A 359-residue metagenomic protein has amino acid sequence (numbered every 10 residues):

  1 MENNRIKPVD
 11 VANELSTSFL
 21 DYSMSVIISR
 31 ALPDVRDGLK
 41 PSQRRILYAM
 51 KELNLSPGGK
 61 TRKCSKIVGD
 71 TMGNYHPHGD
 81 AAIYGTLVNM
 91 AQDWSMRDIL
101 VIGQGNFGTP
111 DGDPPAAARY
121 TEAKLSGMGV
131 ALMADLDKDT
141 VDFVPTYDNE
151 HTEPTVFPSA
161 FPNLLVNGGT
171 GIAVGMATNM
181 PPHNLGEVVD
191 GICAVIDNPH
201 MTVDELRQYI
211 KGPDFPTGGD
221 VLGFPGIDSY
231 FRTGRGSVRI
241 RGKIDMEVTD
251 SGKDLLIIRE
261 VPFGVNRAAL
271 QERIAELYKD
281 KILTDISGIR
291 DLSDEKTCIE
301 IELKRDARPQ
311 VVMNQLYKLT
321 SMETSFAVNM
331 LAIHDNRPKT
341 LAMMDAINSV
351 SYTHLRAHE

Functional and structural regions predicted by a protein language model:
M1-S237, I299-E300: Catalytic phosphate-handling regions of large nucleic-acid enzymes and associated NTPases
S126, M133, D197-H200, I282-D285 (+2 more regions): Glycine-rich loops and low-complexity Gly/Arg-rich segments that provide flexible linkers or classic glycine-based
E153, E260, E359: Acidic-residue sensor for enzyme active/binding pockets
F224, R239-K243, H358: Peripheral, non-catalytic segments of secretory and membrane proteins
S229-R232, G236-S351: Gly/Lys-enriched N-terminal cap/neck module of very large, oligomeric protein machines
T353-E359: Conserved small/polar residues in nucleotide/adenosyl-binding loops
